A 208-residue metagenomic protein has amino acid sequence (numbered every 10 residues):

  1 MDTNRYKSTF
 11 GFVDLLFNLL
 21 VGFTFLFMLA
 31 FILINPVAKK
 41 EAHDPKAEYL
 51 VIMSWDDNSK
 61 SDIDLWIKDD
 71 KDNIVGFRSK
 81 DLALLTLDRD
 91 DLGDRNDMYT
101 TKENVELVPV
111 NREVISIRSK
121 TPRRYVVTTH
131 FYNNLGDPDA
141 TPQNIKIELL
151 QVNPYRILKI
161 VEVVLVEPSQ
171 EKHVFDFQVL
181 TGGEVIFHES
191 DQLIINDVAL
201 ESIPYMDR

Functional and structural regions predicted by a protein language model:
M1-G11: N-terminal Lys/Arg-rich, disordered targeting/topogenic segments
T9, V13, D191-Q192: A subset of signal/propeptide-processing and intrinsically disordered low-complexity segments in secreted/extracellular
F10, N18, V37-A38: N-terminal alpha-helical membrane-insertion module
F12, L16, D62: Calcium-binding loop positions in Ca2+-binding modules
L16-L20, T24: Sec-dependent signal peptide hydrophobic core
T24-R208: Intrinsic-disorder/low-complexity signal
